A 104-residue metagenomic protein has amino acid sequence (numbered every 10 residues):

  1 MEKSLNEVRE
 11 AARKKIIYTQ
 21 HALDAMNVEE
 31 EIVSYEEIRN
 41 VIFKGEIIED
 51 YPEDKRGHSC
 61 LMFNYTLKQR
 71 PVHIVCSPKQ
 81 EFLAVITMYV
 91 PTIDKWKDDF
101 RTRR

Functional and structural regions predicted by a protein language model:
M1-R104: Ribonuclease/tRNase effector modules and their secretory precursors
